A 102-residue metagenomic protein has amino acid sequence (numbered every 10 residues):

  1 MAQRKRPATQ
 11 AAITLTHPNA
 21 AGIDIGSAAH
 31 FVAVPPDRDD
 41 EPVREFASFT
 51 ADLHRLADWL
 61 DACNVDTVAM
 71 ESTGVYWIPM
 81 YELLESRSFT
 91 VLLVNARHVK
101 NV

Functional and structural regions predicted by a protein language model:
M1-V102: Phosphate- and other anionic-substrate recognition elements at nucleic-acid/protein interfaces
